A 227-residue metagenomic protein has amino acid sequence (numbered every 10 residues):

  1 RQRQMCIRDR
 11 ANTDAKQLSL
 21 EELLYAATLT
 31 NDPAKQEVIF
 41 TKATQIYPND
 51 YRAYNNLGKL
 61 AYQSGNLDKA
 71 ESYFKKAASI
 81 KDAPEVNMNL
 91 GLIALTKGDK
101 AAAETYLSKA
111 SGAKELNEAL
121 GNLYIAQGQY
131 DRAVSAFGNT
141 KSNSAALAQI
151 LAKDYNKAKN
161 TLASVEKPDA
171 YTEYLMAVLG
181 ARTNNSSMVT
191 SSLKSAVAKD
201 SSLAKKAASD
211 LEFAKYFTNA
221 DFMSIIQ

Functional and structural regions predicted by a protein language model:
Q2-I7: Short, small-residue-biased leader/transition segments that mark boundaries at the very start of proteins
K16-L20, Y51-R52, P84-E85, K114-E118 (+3 more regions): Helix-start (N-cap) detector for alpha-helical repeat units in TPR-like alpha-solenoids, especially tetratricopeptide
Y25-T28, K59, L92, N122 (+3 more regions): Residue-level recognition of tetratricopeptide repeat
L29-D32, Q63-S64, T96-K97, A126 (+3 more regions): Register position in tetratricopeptide repeats
N56, N89, A119, S144 (+2 more regions): Canonical tetratricopeptide repeat
A198-Q227: Terminal, low-structured helical/coil segments at or just beyond the last alpha-helical repeat
